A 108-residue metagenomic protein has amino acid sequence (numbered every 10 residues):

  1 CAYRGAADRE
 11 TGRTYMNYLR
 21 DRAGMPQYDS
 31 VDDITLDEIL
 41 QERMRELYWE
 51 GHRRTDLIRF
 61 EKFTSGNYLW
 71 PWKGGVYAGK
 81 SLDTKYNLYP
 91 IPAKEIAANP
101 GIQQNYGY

Functional and structural regions predicted by a protein language model:
C1-N17: C-terminal substrate/ligand-recognition segments
R20, S30-Y108: Long, intrinsically disordered, low-complexity segments
P26-Q27: Short aromatic-glycine motifs in intrinsically disordered, low-complexity regions
